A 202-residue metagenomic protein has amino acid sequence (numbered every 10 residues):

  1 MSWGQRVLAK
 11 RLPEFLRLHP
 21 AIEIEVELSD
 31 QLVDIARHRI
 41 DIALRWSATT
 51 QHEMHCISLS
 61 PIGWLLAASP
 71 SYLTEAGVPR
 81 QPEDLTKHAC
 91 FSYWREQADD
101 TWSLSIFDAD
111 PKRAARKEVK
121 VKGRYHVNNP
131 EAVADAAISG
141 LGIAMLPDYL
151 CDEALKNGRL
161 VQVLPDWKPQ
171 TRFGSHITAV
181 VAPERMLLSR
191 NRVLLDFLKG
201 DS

Functional and structural regions predicted by a protein language model:
M1-H55: Central regulatory/effector-binding core of bacterial HTH transcription factors
M1-W3, P70, P183-R185: Residue-level signal for short, function-critical loop segments
R6-V7, A76, S189: Residues that form or flank phosphate/diphosphate-binding pockets in enzymes that use nucleotide phosphates
E25-S29, V163, V180: Solvent-exposed beta-strand sheet faces enriched in polar/charged residues
R37, T49-T178: C-terminal regulatory
P165-S202: A late-sequence structural motif
